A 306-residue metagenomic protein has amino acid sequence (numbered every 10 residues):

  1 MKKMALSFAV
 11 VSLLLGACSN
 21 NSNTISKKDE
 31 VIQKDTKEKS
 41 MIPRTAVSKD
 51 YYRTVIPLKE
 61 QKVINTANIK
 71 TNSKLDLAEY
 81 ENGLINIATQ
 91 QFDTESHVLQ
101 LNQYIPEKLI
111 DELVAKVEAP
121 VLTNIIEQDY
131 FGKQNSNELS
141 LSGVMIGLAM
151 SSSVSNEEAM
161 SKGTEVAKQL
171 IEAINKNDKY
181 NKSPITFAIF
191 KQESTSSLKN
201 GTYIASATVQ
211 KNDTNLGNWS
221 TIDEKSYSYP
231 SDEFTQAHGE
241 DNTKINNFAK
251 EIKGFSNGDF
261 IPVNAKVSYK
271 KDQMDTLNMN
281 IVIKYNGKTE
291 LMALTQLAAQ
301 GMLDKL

Functional and structural regions predicted by a protein language model:
M1-M4: Positively charged n-region of N-terminal signal peptides that target proteins for export
L13-A17: C-terminal motif of bacterial Sec signal peptides marking the signal peptidase cleavage site
S19-S22: Bacterial signal peptide processing site
I25-Y52: Post-signal peptide N-terminal segment of mature Sec-exported envelope proteins
E118-G147, G258-I283: Short edge beta-strands and adjacent turn/loop segments
E158-Y180, T289-L306: Short, non-transmembrane amphipathic alpha-helical segments
S197, G201-G254: Surface-exposed beta-loop interaction hotspot
H238-L306: Intrinsically disordered, low-complexity segments enriched in Gly and acidic/Ser/Thr residues that form flexible
